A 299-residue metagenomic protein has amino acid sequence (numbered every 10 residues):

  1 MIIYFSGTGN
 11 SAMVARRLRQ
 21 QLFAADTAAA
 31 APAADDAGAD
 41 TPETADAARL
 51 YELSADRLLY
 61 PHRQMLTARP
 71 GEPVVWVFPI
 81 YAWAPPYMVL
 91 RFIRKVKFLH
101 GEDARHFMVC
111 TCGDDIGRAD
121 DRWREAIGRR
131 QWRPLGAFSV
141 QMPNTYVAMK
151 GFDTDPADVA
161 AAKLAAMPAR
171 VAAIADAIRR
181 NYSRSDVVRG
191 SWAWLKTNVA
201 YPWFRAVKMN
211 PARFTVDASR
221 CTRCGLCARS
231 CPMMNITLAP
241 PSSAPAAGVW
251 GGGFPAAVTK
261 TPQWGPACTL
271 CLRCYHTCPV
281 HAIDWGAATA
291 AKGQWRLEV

Functional and structural regions predicted by a protein language model:
M1-A47, S54, M65-F78, A82-F204 (+2 more regions): FMN-binding flavodoxin-like domain, especially the glycine-rich phosphate-binding loop
I3-Y4, R223, L270: Conserved SAM-binding loop
Y51-P61, T259: Short gly/ser/thr-rich secondary-structure transition/capping motifs
W192-S230: A mid-sequence, solvent-exposed acidic-amphipathic segment
L226-Q263, A267-T269, R273-A290: Iron-sulfur cluster-binding cysteine motifs and their immediate structural context in ferredoxin-like electron-transfer
W295-V299: Active-site-proximal loop/hinge segments that shape catalytic or ion-binding/gating pockets
